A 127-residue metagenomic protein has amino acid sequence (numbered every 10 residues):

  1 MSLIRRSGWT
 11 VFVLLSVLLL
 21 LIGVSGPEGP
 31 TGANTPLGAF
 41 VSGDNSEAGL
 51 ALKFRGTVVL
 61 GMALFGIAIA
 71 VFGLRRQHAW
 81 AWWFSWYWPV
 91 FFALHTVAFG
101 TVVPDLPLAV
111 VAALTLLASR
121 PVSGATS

Functional and structural regions predicted by a protein language model:
M1-V11: N-terminal membrane topogenic signal
S2-I4, L74-A79, T126-S127: Membrane-interface helix-boundary motifs at transmembrane edges
V11, L18-L19, G66, F84 (+2 more regions): Hydrophobic residues within membrane-embedded alpha-helical segments of Major Facilitator Superfamily
L15-V58: Hydrophobic transmembrane helix segments
T57, G61-L64, W86-V90: Hydrophobic residues within alpha-helical transmembrane segments of multi-pass solute transporters/permease subunits
L60-R75: Transmembrane alpha-helical segments in integral membrane proteins
G73-W83, Y87-L108: Membrane-helix boundary connector in multi-pass membrane proteins
L106-S127: Membrane-water interface at the C-terminal end of transmembrane alpha helices
